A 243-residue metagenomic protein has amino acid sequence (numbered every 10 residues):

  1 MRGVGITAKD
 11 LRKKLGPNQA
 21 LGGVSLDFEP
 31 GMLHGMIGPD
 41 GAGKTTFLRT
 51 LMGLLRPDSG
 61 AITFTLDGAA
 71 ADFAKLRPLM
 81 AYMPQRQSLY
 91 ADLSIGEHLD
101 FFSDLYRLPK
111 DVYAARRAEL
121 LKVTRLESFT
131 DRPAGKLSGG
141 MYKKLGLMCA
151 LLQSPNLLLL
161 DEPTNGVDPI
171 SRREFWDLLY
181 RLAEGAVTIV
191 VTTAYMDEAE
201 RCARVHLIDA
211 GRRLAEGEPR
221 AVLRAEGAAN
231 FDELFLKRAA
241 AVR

Functional and structural regions predicted by a protein language model:
M52: Helix-to-loop junction immediately C-terminal to a conserved catalytic motif
G60-A71, K75-L76: Conserved ABC transporter NBD signature motif
D92, P133-G140: Conserved ABC ATPase signature
D100, D104, D111-F129: Conserved ABC ATPase "signature" region
L158-E162: Catalytic Walker B motif of ABC-type/P-loop ATPase nucleotide-binding domains
G211-R212: Conserved ABC ATPase "signature" C-loop
E216-G217: ABC ATPase "signature
